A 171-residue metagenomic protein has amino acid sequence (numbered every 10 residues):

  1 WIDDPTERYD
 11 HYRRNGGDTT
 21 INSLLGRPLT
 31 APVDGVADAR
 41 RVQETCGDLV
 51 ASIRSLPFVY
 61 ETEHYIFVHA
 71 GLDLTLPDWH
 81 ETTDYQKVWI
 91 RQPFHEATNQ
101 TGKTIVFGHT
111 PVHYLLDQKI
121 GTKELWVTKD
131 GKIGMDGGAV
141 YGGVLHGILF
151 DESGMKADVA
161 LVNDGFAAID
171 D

Functional and structural regions predicted by a protein language model:
W1-R14: Core catalytic region of metal-dependent phosphoesterases/phosphodiesterases, especially metallo-beta-lactamase-like
T6-E7, D78, F166-A167: Generic detector of bulky aromatic hydrophobic side chains
N15-V144, F150-V162: Acidic, His/Gly-enriched loop-helix segments that form or flank divalent-metal centers in metallo-dependent hydrolases
V159-D171: Short, solvent-exposed aromatic-acidic interface loops
